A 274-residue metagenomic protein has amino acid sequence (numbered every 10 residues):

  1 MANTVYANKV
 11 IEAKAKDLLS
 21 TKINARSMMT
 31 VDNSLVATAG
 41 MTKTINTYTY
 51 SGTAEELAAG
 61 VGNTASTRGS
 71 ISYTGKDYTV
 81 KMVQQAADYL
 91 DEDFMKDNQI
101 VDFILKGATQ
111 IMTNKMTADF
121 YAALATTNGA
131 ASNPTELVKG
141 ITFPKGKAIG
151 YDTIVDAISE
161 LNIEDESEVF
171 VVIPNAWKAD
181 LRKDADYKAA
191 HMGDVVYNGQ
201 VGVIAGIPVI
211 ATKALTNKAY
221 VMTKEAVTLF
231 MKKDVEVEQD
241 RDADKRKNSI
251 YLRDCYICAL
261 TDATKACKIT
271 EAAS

Functional and structural regions predicted by a protein language model:
M1-Y73, V227-D234, D244: N-terminal "assembly arms/tails" that initiate or stabilize quaternary assembly in self-assembling proteins
A2-V31, A86-M95, M116-Y121, T126-N128 (+2 more regions): Short, Lys/Arg-rich flexible segments
A54-E56, D180-R182, A259-T261: Short helix/loop capping segments that flank catalytic or ligand/cofactor-binding pockets
G62-N98: Long, hydrophobic/aromatic-enriched structural stretches that serve as scaffold segments
Q84, D88-L161, K268-S274: Alpha-helical scaffold segments that mediate packing/assembly in large oligomeric complexes
G129-V201: Extended, solvent-exposed, turn-rich assembly/linker loops in the middle of proteins
N198-D240: Glycine/small-residue-rich hydrophobic helix-like segments
Q239-S274: Extended, compositionally biased alpha-helical segments that mediate assembly or anchoring
